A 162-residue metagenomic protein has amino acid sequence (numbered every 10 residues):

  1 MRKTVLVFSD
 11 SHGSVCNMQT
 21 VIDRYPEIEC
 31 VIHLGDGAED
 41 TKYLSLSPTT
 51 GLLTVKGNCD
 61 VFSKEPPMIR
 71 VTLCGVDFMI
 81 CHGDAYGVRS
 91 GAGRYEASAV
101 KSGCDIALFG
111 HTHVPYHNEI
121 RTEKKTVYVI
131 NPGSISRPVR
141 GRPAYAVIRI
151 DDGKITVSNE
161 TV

Functional and structural regions predicted by a protein language model:
R2, Q19, P67, T72-C74 (+2 more regions): Binuclear metal-dependent phosphoesterase catalytic core
R2-L73: Core catalytic region of metal-dependent phosphoesterases/phosphodiesterases, especially metallo-beta-lactamase-like
V7, L52, A107, V129-N131: Conserved beta-strand scaffold positions in the cores of enzyme catalytic domains, especially in NTP/NDP-utilizing
F8, V55-G57, C81, P132 (+1 more regions): Conserved beta-strand termini and adjacent loop/short-helix elements that scaffold enzyme active sites in alpha/beta
H12-C16, A38-K42, C59-K64, Y86-S90 (+2 more regions): Active-site environment of divalent metal-dependent phosphoester hydrolases
L52, F78, V157: Hydrophobic anchor at the start of a short beta-strand that flanks the dinucleotide cofactor-binding loop
D77-T112: Internal catalytic-core helix/loop-beta-alpha segment that presents or stabilizes conserved functional determinants
